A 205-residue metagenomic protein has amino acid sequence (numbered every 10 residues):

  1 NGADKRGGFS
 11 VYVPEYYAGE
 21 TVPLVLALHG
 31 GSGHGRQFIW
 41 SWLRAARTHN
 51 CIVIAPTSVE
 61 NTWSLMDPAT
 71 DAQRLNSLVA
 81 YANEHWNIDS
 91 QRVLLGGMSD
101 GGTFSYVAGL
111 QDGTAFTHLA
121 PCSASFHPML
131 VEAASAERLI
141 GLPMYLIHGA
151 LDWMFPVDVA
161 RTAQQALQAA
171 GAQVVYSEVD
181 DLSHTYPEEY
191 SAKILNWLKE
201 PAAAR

Functional and structural regions predicted by a protein language model:
N1-A18: N-terminal cap/lid segment of alpha/beta-hydrolase-fold proteins
E15-T21, S64-D100: Gly/Ser-rich "nucleophile elbow"/oxyanion-hole loop immediately N-terminal to the catalytic nucleophile in hydrolases
Y17-V22, A27-S64, P128: Short substrate-entry loop that stabilizes the transition state in hydrolases
E20-L24, H49-V53, D89-R92, G113-H118 (+2 more regions): Loop/turn elements at helix/coil->beta-strand transitions in domains of secreted/extracellular proteins
R36-L43, L78, S125-E137, D158 (+1 more regions): Alpha-helical scaffolding within the catalytic cores of extracellular/periplasmic polymer-degrading hydrolases
E84, Q91-I140: Primarily recognizes the serine-hydrolase "nucleophile elbow" in alpha/beta-hydrolase and SGNH/GDSL folds
Y145-I147, W153, V157-R205: C-terminal catalytic histidine-bearing segment of alpha/beta-hydrolase fold enzymes
